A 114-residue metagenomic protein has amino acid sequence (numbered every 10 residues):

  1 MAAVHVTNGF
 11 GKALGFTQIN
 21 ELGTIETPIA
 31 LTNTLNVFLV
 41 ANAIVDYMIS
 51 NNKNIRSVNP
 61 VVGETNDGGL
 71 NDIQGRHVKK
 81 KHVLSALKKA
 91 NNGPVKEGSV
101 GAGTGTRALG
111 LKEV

Functional and structural regions predicted by a protein language model:
M1-T24, T32, M48, K53: Active-site cofactor/substrate anionic-group-binding motifs, chiefly glycine- and Lys/Arg-rich phosphate-binding loops
P28, T34-V114: Glycine-rich, mobile lid/loop segments that gate access to catalytic sites or pores
